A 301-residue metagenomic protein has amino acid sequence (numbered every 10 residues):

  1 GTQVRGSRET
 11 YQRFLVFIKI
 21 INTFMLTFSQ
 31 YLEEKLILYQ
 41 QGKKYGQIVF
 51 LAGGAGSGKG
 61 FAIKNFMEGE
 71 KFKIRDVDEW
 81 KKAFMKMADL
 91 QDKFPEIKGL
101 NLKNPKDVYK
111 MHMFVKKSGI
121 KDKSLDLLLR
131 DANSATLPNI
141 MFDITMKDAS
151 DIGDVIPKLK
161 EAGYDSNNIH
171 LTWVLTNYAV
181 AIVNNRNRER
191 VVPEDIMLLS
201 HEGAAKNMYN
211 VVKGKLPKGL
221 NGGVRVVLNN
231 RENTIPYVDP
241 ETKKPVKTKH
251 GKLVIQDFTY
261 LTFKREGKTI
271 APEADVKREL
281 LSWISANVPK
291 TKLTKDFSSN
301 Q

Functional and structural regions predicted by a protein language model:
Y39-Y45, A132-A135: Phosphate-binding P-loop
G54-A55: The conserved Walker
G58: Conserved glycine(s) of the Walker
I63-P138, S150: Conserved substrate/cofactor phosphate-moiety recognition/catalytic segment in nucleotide-dependent phosphotransferases
N65-G69, G153-N168, V183-V191: Short, surface-exposed basic-aromatic patches at helix termini and helix-loop junctions that form
K147, Y164-V183: Conserved phosphate-donor/acceptor-positioning beta-strand/loop module used by diverse small-molecule
Y178-Q301: Conserved GTP-binding G-domain of TRAFAC-class P-loop NTPases and closely related GTPase folds
